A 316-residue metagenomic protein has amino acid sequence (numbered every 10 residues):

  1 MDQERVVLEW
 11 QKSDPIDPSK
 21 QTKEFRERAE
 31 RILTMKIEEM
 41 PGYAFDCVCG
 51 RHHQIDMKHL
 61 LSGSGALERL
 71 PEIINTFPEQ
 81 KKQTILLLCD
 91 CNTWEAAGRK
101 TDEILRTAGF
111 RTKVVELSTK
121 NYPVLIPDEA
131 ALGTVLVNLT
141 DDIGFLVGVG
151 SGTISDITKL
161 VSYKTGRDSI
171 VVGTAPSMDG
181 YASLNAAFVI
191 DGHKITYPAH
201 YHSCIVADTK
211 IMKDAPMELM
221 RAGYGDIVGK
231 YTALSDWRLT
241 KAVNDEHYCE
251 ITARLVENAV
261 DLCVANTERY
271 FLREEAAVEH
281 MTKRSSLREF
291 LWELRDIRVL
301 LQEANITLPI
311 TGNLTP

Functional and structural regions predicted by a protein language model:
D2-F145, A222-G225, G229: ATP/NTP phosphate-donor binding region
K58, Y163-A265: A glycine/threonine-rich phosphate-anchoring loop and its flanking beta-alpha core in nucleotide/phosphate-binding
I74, P78, L105, G109 (+4 more regions): Structural signal for hydrophobic packing residues in well-ordered secondary-structure cores of soluble enzyme domains
L88-C89, G150, A207: Short beta-strand/turn micro-motifs composed of small residues that flank or help shape donor/cofactor-binding pockets
A96-A97, S151-L160, M178-Y181, L308-T311: Short glycine/serine/threonine-rich phosphate/pyrophosphate-binding segments that cradle anionic phosphate groups
G133, S155-K164, S177, F290 (+1 more regions): Contiguous, well-ordered alpha-helical segments that form the cores/surfaces of helical PPI scaffolds
N138-A175: A short, small-residue-rich loop immediately preceding and capping a beta-strand
R254-P316: Active-site segments that bind and position negatively charged phosphate/pyrophosphate groups
